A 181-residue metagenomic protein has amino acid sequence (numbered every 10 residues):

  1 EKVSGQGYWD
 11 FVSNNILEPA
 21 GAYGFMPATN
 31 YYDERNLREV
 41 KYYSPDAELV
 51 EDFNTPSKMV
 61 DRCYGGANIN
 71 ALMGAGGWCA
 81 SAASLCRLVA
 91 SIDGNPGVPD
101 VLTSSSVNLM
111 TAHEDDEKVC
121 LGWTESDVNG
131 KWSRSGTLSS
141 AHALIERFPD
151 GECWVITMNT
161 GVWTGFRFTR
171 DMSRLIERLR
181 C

Functional and structural regions predicted by a protein language model:
E1-K131: Short, surface-exposed loop or secondary-structure junction motifs that flank catalytic or metal-binding residues
T29, V98-V101, P149, M158 (+1 more regions): A generic "cationic amphipathic patch" detector
Y32, W78-C79, I92, L138-A141 (+2 more regions): Solvent-exposed loop/turn segments at secondary-structure junctions within structured extracellular/periplasmic domains
N36-Y43, W78-C79, C153-D171: A short, terminal or domain-edge coil/loop segment
A47, P99, H142, S173-R178: Short, low-complexity, polar/charged sequence segments that are solvent-exposed and flexible
T111, W163-C181: Short, gly/Ser/Thr-rich active-site loops of penicillin-recognizing serine hydrolases
H113-P149, V155-N159: Short, Gly/Ser/Thr-enriched beta-strand-loop segments that form substrate-interacting elements of hydrolase/peptidase
